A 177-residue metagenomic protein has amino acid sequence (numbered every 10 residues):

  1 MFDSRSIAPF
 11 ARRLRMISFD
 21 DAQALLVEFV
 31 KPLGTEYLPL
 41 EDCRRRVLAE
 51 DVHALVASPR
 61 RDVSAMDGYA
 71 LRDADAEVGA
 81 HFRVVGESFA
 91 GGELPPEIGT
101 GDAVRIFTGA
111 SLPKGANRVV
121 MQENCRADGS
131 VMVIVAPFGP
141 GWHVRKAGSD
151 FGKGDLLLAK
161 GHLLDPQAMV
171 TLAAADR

Functional and structural regions predicted by a protein language model:
F2-A11, A70-R177: Short, glycine/charged-enriched hinge/interface segments at domain edges or termini
F2-V78: Short, low-complexity N-terminal leaders and the immediately following helix N-cap/first helix
